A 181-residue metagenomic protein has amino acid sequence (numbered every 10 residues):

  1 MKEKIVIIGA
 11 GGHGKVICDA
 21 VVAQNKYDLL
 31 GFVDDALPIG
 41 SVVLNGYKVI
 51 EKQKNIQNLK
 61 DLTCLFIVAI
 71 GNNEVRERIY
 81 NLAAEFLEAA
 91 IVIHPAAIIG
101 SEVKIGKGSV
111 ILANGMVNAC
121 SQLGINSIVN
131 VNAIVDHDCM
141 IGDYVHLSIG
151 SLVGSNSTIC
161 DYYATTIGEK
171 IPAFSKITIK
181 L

Functional and structural regions predicted by a protein language model:
M1-L44, I50, Q57-K60: Hydrophobic, well-ordered beta-alpha structural blocks that scaffold small-molecule cofactor pockets
K2-E3, L29, T63, F86 (+4 more regions): A general structural motif
G9, F66, A89, D136-H137: Generic structural signal for conserved hydrophobic packing positions in ordered secondary structure
A20-A23, P38-G40, K54-Q57, I99-G100 (+3 more regions): Short, flexible, glycine/charge-rich loop motifs used to bind or transfer phosphoryl groups or to couple energy/partner
V21-A23, N45-K48, Y80-A83, G106 (+1 more regions): Short, glycine/charged-enriched secondary-structure capping and boundary segments
L37-I99: Phosphate-bearing ligand-interacting subdomains that bind or position ATP/ADP/UDP/GDP/NAD(P) or nucleotide-linked
I91-L181: Structural signal for interior beta-strand "rungs" in well-ordered beta-sheet cores of soluble enzyme domains
